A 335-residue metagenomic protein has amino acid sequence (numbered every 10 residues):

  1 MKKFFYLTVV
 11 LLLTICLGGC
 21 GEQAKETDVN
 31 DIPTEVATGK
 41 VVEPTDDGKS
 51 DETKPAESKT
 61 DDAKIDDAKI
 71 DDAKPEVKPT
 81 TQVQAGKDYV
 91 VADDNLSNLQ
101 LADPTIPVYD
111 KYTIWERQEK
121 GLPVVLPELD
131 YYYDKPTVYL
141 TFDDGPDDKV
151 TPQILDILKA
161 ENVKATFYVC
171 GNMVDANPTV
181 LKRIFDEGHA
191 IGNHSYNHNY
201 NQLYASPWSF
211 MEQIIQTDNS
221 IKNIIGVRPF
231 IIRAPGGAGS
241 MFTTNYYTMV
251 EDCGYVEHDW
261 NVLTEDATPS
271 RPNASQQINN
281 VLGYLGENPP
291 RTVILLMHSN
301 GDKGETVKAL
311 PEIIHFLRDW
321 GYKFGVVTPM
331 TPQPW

Functional and structural regions predicted by a protein language model:
M1-F5: Positively charged n-region of N-terminal signal peptides that target proteins for export
L7-L13: Sec-dependent N-terminal signal peptides
I15-G19: C-terminal motif of bacterial Sec signal peptides marking the signal peptidase cleavage site
C20-T141, P146-D156, A160, I313 (+1 more regions): N-terminal pre-catalytic segment of deacetylase/amide-hydrolase enzymes
K135-F142, S195-Y200, N261: Acidic/histidine-rich, surface-exposed loop or edge segments in extracytoplasmic proteins
Y139-L140, L155-K159, V163-G171, F185 (+2 more regions): Short, well-structured secondary-structure segments
Q153, D175, H198-L296, N300-K323 (+1 more regions): Catalytic domains of cell-wall/extracellular-matrix polysaccharide-remodeling enzymes, centered on de-N-acetylation
P178-F185: Short amphipathic alpha-helices and their capping/turn segments at secondary-structure boundaries
